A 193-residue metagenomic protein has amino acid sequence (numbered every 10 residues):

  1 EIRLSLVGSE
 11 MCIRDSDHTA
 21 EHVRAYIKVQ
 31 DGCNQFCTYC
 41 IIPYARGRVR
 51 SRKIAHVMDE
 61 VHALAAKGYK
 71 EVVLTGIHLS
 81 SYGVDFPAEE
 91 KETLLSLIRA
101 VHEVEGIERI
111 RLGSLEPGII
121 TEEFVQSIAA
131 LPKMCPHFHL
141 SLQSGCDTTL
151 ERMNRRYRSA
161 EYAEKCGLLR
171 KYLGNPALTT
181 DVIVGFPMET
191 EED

Functional and structural regions predicted by a protein language model:
E1-G8, C12-I13: Single conserved hydrophobic/aromatic residue that forms the stacking wall/gate of nucleotide- or nucleobase-binding
E10, R14-H22: His/Asp/Glu-rich metal-coordinating catalytic cores of metallo-dependent phosphodiesterases/hydrolases acting on
M11, C33, C37-C40, V57 (+2 more regions): Hydrophobic packing within well-folded, soluble alpha/beta domains
C12, Y26-K28, I41, V73 (+1 more regions): Conserved beta-strand segments that form the floor/walls of ligand-binding pockets within enzyme and binding domains
T19-V23, C33-Q35, M134, S144 (+1 more regions): Short flexible coil/turn linkers enriched for glycine and charged/polar residues that connect secondary-structure
A20-A55: Canonical Radical SAM [4Fe-4S] cluster-binding loop centered on the CxxxCxxC motif and its immediate flanking residues
R46-V73: Conserved alpha-helical substructure of the radical SAM core
A66-E191: Conserved SAM/AdoMet-binding glycine-rich loop
